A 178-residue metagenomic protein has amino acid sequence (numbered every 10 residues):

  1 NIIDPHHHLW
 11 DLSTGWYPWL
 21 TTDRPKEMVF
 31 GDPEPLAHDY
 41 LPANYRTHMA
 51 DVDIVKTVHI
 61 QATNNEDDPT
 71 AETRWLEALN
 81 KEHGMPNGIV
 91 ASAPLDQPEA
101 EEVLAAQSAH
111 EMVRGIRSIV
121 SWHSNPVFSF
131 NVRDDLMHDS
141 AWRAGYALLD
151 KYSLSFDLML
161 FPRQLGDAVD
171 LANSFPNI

Functional and structural regions predicted by a protein language model:
N1-I178: Helix-coil boundary/capping segments in enzymes
